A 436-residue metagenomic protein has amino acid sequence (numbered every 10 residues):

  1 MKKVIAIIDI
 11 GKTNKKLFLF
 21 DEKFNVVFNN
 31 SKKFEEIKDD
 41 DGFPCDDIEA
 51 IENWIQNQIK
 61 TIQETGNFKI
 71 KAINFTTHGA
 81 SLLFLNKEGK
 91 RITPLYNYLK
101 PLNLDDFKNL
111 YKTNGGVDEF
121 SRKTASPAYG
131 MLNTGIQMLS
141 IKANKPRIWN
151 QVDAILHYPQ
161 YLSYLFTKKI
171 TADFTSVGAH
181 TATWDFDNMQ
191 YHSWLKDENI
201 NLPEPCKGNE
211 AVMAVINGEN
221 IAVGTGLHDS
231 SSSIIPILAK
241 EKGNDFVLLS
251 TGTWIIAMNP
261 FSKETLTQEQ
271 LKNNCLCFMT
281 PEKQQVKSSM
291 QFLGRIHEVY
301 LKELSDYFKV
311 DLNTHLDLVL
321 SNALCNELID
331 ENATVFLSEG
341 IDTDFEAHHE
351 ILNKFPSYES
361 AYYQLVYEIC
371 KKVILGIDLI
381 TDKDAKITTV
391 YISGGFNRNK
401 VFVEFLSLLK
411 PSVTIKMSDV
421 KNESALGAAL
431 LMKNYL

Functional and structural regions predicted by a protein language model:
M1-P94, Q151, N220-T225, I387-T388 (+1 more regions): N-terminal glycine/serine-rich phosphate-binding loop of ATP-dependent small-molecule kinases, especially carbohydrate
I7, K112-S126, L139-V152, H157 (+5 more regions): Active-site core segments that coordinate phosphate-bearing ligands/cofactors across diverse enzyme families
F24, I73, K100, I141 (+1 more regions): Residue-level signal for inorganic ion chemistry
I62-N133: Active-site phosphate-binding/coordination module
T76-S81, G208-E210, T251-W254, T389-N397: Glycine-rich beta-strand-to-loop/alpha-helix junction loops that act as flexible
K100, A172-G178: Nucleotide/phosphate-binding loop and acidic/charged catalytic motifs in nucleotide-binding or -utilizing enzymes
N133-L139: A charged, well-structured terminal subsegment
